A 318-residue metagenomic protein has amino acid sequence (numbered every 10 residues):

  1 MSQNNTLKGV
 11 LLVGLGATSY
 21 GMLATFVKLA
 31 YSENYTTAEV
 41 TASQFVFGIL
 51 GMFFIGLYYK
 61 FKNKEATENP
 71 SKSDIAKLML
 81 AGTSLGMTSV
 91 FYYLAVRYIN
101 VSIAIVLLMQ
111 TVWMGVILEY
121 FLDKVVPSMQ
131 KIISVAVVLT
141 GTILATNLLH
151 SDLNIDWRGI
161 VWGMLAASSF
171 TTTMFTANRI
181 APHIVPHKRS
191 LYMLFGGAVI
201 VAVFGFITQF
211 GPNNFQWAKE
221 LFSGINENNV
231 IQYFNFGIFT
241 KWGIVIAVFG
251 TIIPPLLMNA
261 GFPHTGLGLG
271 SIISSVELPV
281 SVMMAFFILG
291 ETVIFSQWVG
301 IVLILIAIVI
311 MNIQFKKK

Functional and structural regions predicted by a protein language model:
M1-S43, T83, F91, N154-R179 (+1 more regions): Glycine-/small-residue-enriched transmembrane alpha-helix faces in small-molecule transporters and effluxers
S2, F45, A218-N226, F239 (+1 more regions): C-terminal-most transmembrane helix of multi-pass membrane proteins
L7-L12, A38-Y58, I133-T140, V161-W162 (+1 more regions): Hydrophobic alpha-helical transmembrane segments of multi-pass integral membrane proteins, especially transporters
T18-Y35, V40, F47, V90-I99 (+5 more regions): Juxtamembrane C-cap of transmembrane helices in multi-pass membrane transport proteins
S19-M22, Y59-S102, L144, A247-T265: Specific transmembrane alpha-helical segments of multi-pass solute transporters/efflux pumps, especially DMT/EamA
E39-V46, Y93-V125, A166, G268-F286: Specific alpha-helical transmembrane segments that line the substrate/conduction pathway and gating interfaces
G51, T111-A136, I143, P279-V299: C-terminal transmembrane-helix exit sites in multi-pass transporters
M52, P127-L148, A167, V201 (+2 more regions): Hydrophobic transmembrane alpha-helices of multi-pass small-molecule transport proteins
